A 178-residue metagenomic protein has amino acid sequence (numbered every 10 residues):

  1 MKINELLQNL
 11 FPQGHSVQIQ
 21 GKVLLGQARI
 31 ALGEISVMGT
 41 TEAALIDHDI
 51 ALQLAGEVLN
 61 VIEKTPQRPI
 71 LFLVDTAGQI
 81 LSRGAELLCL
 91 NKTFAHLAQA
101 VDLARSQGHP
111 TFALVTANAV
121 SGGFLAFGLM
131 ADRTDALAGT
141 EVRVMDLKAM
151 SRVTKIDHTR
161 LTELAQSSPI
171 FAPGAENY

Functional and structural regions predicted by a protein language model:
M1-T111, P169-N177: Terminal-region recognition feature
S82-N177: Conserved catalytic cores of soluble enzyme domains, especially glycine-rich substrate-binding beta-alpha loops
